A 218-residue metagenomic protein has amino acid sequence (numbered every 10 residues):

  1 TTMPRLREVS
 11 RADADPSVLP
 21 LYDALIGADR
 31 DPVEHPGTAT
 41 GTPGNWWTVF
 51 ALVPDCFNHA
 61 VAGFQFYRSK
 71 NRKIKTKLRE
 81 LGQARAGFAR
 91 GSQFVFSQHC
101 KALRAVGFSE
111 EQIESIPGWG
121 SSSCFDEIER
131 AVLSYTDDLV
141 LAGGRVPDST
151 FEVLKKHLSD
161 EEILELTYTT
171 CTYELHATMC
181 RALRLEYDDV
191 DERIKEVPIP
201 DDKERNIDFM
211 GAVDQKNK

Functional and structural regions predicted by a protein language model:
T2-I74, R104, K195-K218: Secretory/endomembrane lumenal or extracellular ectodomains immediately following the signal peptide
G37-T38, D55-V61, G91-F96, A131 (+2 more regions): Short acidic alpha-helix initiation/capping motifs at coil-to-helix transition points, especially at protein N-termini
W47-F50, A60-F64, L81-G87, I116-P117 (+2 more regions): Short alpha-helical scaffolding segments that buttress acidic/His motifs in well-ordered protein cores
C56-H59, E80-V106, E110-E111: Conserved alpha-helical segments that form or flank metal/cofactor-binding pockets of metalloenzymes
Q93-C100, G120-Y135, L164-E186: Short amphipathic alpha-helical segments at helix boundaries and their inter-helical linkers
A102-D126: Histidine/lysine/aspartate-rich catalytic loop segments that bind and position anionic ligands
D126-Y168: Acidic/histidine-rich alpha-helical segments that form the ligand environment of transition-metal centers
T150-V153, D160-I207: Preference for long, well-ordered alpha-helical segments
